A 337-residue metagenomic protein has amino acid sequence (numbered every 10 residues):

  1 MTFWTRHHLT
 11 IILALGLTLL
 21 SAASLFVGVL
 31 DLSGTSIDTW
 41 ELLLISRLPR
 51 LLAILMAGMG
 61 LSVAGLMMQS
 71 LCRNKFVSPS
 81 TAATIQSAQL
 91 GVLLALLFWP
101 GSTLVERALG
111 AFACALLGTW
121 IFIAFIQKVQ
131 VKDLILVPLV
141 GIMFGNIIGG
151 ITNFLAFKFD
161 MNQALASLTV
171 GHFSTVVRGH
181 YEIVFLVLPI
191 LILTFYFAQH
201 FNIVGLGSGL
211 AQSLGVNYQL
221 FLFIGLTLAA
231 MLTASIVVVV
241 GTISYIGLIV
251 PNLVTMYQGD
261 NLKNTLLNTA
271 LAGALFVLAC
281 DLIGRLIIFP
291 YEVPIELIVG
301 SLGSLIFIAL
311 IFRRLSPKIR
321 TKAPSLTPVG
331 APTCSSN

Functional and structural regions predicted by a protein language model:
M1-N337: Alpha-helical transmembrane segments in inner-membrane proteins
